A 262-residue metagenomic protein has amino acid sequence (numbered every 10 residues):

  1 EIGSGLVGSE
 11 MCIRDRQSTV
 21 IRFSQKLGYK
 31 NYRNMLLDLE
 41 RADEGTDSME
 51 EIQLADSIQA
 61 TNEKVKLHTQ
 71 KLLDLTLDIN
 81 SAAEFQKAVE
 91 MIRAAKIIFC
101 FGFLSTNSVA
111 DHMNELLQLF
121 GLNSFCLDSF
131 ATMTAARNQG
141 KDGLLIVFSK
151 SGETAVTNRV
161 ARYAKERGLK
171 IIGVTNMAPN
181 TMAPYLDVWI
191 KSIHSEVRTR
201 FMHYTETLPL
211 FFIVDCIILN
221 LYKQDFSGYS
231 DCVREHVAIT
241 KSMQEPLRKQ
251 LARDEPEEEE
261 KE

Functional and structural regions predicted by a protein language model:
E1-G8: Single conserved hydrophobic/aromatic residue that forms the stacking wall/gate of nucleotide- or nucleobase-binding
S9-I13: A short alpha-helical element within helix-turn-helix/winged-helix DNA-binding domains across DNA-binding proteins
R14, S18, L37-G45, D78 (+5 more regions): Generic secondary-structure signature for well-ordered alpha-helical cores
R14, T19-E84: HTH-adjacent hinge/linker in prokaryotic transcriptional regulators
A83-A95: Glycine-rich phosphate/diphosphate-binding loops that line cofactor/substrate pockets in enzymes
R93-F212, C216-F226: Glycine-rich phosphate-binding loops that contact phosphosugars or nucleotide phosphates
S227-E262: A short, charged, Gly/Pro-tolerant segment at domain boundaries
